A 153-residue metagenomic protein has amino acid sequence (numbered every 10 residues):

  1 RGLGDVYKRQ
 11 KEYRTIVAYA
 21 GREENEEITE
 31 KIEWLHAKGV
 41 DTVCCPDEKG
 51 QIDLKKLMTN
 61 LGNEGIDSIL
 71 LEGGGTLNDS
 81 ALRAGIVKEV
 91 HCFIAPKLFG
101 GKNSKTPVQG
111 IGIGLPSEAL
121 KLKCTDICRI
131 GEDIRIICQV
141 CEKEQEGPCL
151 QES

Functional and structural regions predicted by a protein language model:
R1, D5-S153: Enzymes that bind and transform nitrogen-containing heteroaromatic metabolites
